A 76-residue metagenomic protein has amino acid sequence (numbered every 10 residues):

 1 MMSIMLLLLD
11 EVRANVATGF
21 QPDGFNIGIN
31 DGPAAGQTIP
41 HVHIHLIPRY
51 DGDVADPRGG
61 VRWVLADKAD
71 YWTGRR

Functional and structural regions predicted by a protein language model:
M1-R76: HIT superfamily nucleotide-processing domains
